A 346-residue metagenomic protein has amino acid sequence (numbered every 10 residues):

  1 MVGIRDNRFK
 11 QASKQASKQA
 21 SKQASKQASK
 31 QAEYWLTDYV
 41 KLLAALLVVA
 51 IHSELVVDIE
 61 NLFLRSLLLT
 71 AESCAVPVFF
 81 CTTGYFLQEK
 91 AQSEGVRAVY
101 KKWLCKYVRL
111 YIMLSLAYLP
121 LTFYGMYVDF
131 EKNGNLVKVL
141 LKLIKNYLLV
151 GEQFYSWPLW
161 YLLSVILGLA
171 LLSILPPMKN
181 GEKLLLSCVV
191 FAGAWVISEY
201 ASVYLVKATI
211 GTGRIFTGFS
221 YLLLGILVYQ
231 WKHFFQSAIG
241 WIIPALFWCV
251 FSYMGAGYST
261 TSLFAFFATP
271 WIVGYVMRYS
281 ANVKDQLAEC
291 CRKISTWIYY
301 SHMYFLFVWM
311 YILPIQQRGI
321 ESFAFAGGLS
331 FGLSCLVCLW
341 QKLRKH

Functional and structural regions predicted by a protein language model:
K10-S29: Long, intrinsically disordered low-complexity tandem-repeat segments
W35-K90, Y107-S115: Functionally critical transmembrane alpha-helices in membrane proteins and complexes, commonly lining
L46-S53, S115, C188-V203, I243-G257 (+1 more regions): Aromatic-anchored segments of alpha-helical transmembrane domains
L64-V76, L148-S164, Y200-Y221, V250-W271 (+1 more regions): Interfacial loop-to-helix transition and helix-capping segments at the boundaries of transmembrane helices
S73-V78, K90-F154, G168, W241-P244 (+2 more regions): Transmembrane alpha-helical segments and their boundary/interface "anchor" motifs in multi-pass integral membrane
Y85-E89, G168-P176, G218-F234, T269-A281 (+4 more regions): Hydrophobic transmembrane alpha-helices
L169-G193, L227-P244: Solvent-exposed interhelical
R214-F219, Q230-C291, W297, Y304-L313 (+1 more regions): Alpha-helical transmembrane segments and terminal signal-anchor/GPI-anchor hydrophobic tails, characterized by long
